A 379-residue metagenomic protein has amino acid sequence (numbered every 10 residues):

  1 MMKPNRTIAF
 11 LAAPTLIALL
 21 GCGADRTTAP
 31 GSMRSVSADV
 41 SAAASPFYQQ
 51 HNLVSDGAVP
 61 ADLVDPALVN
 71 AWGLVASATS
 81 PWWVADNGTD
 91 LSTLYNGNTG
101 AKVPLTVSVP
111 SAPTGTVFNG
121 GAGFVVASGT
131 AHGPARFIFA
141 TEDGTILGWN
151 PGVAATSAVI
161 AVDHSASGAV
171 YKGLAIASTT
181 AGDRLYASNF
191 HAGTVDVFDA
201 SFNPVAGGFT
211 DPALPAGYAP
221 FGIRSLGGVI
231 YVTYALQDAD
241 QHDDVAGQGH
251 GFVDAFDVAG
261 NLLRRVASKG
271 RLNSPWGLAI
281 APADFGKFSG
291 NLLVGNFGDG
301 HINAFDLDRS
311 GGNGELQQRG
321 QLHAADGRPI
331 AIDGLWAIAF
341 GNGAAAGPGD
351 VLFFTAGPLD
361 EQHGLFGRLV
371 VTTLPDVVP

Functional and structural regions predicted by a protein language model:
M1-M2, M33: Detector for methionine-enriched segments
M2-A12: Bacterial N-terminal signal peptides that target proteins for export
A18-G21: C-terminal motif of bacterial Sec signal peptides marking the signal peptidase cleavage site
G23-P379: Sequence/structural signature of beta-propeller domains
